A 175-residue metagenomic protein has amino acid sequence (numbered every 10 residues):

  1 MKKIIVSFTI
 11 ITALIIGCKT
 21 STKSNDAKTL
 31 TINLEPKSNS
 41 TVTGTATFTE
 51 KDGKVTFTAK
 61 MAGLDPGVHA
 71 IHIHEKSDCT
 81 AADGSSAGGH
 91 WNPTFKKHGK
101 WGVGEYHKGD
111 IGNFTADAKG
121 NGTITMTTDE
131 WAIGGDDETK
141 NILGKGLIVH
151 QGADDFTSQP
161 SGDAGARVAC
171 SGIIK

Functional and structural regions predicted by a protein language model:
M1-I4, K19: Positively charged n-region of N-terminal signal peptides that target proteins for export
I5-V6, K108: Generic detector of short alpha-helix boundary/capping microenvironments and adjacent low-complexity segments
V6-S7, T58: Short amphipathic alpha-helical "recognition" segments used for binding
S7-I15: Bacterial N-terminal signal peptides
I16-V68, I73-K175: N-terminal leader/targeting pre-sequences
